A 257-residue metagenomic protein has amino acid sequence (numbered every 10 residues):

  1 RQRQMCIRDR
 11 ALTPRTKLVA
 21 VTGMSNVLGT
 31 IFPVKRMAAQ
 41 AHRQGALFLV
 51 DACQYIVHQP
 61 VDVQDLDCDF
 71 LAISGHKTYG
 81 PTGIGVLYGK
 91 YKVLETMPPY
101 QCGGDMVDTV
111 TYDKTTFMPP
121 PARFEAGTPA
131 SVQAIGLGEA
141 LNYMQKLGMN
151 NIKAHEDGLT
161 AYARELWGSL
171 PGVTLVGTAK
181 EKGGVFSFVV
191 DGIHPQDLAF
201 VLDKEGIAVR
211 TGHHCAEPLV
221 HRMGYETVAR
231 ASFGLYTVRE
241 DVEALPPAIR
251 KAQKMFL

Functional and structural regions predicted by a protein language model:
R1-Q4, R8-L257: Pyridoxal 5′-phosphate
